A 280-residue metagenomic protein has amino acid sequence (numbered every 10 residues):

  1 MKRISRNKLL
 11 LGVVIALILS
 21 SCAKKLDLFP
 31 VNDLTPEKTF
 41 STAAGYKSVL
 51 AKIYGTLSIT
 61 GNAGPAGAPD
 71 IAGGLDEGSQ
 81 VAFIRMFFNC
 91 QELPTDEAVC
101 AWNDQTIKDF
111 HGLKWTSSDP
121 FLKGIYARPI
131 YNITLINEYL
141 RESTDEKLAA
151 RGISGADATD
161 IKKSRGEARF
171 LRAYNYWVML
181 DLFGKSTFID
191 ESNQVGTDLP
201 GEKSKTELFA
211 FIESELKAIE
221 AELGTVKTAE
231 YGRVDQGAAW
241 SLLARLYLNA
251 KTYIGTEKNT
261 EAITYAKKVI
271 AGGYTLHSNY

Functional and structural regions predicted by a protein language model:
M1-V31: Bacterial Sec-dependent N-terminal signal peptides
C22-A82, Y280: Membrane-proximal, proline-rich intrinsically disordered regions
D27-F29, L180-E191, N259-T260: Short, well-structured active-site flanking segments
E37, A63-C90, I189, G224-A239 (+1 more regions): Short, surface-exposed recognition loops and adjoining beta-strand edges that mediate ligand/DNA contacts, enriched
K47, G55-G61, P94-F183, L199 (+2 more regions): Conserved, well-structured interaction surfaces
I133-N137, F211-A218, K258-K268: Helix-turn-helix repeat elements of alpha-solenoid scaffolds
